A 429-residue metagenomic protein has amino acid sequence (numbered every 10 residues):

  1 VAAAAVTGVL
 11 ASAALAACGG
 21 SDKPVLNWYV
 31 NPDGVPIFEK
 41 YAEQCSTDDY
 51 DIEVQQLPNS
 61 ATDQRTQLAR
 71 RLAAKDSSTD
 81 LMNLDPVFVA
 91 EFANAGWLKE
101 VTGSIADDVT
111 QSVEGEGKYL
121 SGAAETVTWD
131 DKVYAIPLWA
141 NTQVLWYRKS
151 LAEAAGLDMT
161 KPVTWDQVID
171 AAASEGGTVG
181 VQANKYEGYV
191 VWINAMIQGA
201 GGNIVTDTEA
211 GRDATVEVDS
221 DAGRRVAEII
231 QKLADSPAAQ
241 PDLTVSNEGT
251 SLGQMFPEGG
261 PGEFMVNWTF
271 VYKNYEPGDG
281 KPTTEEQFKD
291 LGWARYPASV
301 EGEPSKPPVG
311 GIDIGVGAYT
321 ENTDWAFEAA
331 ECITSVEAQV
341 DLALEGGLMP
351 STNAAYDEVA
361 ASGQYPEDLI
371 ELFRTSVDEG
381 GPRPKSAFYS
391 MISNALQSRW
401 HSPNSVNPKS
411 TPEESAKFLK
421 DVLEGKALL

Functional and structural regions predicted by a protein language model:
A2-E91, T110-V113, V300, D341 (+2 more regions): Conserved N-terminal structural module of periplasmic/extracytoplasmic solute-binding proteins
V87-T142, F288, G292-A294: Hinge/lid segment of periplasmic solute-binding proteins
T102-Y119, A183, G202-R225, P277-E286 (+2 more regions): Short, solvent-exposed loop/beta-turn-alpha elements that line the ligand-binding surface or hinge of extracytoplasmic
W129-L138, Q143, D166-A222: Extracytoplasmic/periplasmic solute-binding protein
E153, T375-L429: Conserved C-terminal helix/tail region of periplasmic/extracytoplasmic solute-binding proteins
D170-S174, G211-T244, G292, Y296: Glycine-centered hinge/linker elements that transmit conformational signals in sensory and ligand-binding systems
D235-A238, D279-L348: Extracytoplasmic/periplasmic substrate-recognition and gating elements
A294-R295, A343-S398: Long, aromatic- and glycine/proline-rich binding clefts that accommodate carbohydrate-like moieties
